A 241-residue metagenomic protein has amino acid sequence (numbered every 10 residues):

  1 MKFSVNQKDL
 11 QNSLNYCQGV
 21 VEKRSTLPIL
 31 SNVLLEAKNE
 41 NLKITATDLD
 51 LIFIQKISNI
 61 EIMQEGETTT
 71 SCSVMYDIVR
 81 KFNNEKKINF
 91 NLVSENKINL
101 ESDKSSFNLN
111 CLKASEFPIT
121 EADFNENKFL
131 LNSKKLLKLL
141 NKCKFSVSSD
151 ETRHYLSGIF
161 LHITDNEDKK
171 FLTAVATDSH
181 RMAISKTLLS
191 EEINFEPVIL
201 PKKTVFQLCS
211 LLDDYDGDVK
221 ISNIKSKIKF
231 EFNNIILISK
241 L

Functional and structural regions predicted by a protein language model:
M1-L241: Structural preference for solvent-exposed beta-strand-turn elements and adjacent flexible terminal/loop segments within
